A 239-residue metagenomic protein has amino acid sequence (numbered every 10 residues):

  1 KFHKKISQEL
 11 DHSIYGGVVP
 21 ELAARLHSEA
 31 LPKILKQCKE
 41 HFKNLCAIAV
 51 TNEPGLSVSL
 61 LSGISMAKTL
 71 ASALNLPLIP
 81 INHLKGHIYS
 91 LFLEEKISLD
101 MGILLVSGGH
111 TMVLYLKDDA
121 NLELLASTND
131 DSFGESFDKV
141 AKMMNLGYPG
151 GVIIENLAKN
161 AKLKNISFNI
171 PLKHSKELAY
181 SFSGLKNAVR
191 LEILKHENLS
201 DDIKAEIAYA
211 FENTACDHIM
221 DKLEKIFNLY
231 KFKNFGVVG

Functional and structural regions predicted by a protein language model:
K1-H3, I97-L99, L104-S107, V113-I203: A short helix-loop
K1-N44, V50-P54, H83, H87: N-terminal beta-alpha supersecondary unit
K43-N52, Y230-G239: Short glycine-rich phosphate-binding loop at a beta-alpha junction
A49-T51, N82, G102-S107, L114 (+1 more regions): Short beta-strand segments
V50-L76: Short Gly/Thr/Asp-enriched flexible loops that form oxyanion-binding sites at enzyme active sites
A67-I88, S132: Short, acidic/small-residue loops that bind anionic groups at enzyme active sites
P80-G102: Conserved phosphate-binding catalytic cores of ATP/NTP-utilizing and phosphoryl-transfer enzymes
H174-A179, R190-V238: Adenine-nucleotide phosphate-binding core of ATP-dependent small-molecule kinases
